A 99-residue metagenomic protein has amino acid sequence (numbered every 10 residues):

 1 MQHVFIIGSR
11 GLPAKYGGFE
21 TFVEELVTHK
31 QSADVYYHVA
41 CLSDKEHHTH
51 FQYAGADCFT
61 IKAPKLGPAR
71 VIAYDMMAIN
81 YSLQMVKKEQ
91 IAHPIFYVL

Functional and structural regions predicted by a protein language model:
M1-V4: Extreme N-terminal starter segment of soluble prokaryotic enzymes
I7-K15, H29-A69: N-terminal strand-loop element at the rim of the active site of nucleotide-sugar-dependent glycosyltransferases
K15-L26: Conserved alpha-helical elements of sugar-nucleotide-dependent glycosyltransferases
F19, V71, D75: Conserved donor sugar-nucleotide recognition element shared by glycan-biosynthetic enzymes
E24, T28, S32, N80 (+1 more regions): Short, well-ordered alpha-helices that flank and scaffold nucleotide-derived cofactor binding pockets
F59-K62, G67, I79-L99: Short N-terminal targeting/anchoring amphipathic segment
